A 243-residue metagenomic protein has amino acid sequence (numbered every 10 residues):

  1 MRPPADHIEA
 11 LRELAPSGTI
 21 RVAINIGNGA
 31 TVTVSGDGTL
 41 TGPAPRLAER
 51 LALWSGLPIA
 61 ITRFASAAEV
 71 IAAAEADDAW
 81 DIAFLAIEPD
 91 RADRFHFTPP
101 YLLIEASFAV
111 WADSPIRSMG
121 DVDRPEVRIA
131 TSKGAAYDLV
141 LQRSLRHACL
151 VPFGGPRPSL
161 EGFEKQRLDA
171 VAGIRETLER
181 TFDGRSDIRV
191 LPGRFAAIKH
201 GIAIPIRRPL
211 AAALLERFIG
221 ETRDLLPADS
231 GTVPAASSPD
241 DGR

Functional and structural regions predicted by a protein language model:
M1-E69, F95-H96, D224-R243: N-terminal hydrophobic or amphipathic helices and topogenic motifs
T19-I26, T41, G120-Y137, C149: Short loop->beta-strand "edge-of-pocket" segments that line small-molecule binding or catalytic clefts across diverse
R21-N25, A83, A109, R128-T131 (+2 more regions): Short, well-ordered beta-strand segments
A23-G29, R63-A68, A76-D90, G134-A135 (+3 more regions): Beta->alpha turn/N-cap motifs
I26-G27, L102-D113, R175, E179-G220 (+1 more regions): Periplasmic-binding protein-like
V32-G36, A48-P58, T98-P99, A135-G155 (+1 more regions): Ligand-binding cleft/hinge of the Venus flytrap
P45, E49-L53, A72, G120 (+7 more regions): Solvent-exposed, polar/charged alpha-helical surfaces in well-ordered, non-transmembrane soluble domains, broadly
E49, L53, P58-D123, D187-F195: Acidic, polar ligand-binding/catalytic clefts
